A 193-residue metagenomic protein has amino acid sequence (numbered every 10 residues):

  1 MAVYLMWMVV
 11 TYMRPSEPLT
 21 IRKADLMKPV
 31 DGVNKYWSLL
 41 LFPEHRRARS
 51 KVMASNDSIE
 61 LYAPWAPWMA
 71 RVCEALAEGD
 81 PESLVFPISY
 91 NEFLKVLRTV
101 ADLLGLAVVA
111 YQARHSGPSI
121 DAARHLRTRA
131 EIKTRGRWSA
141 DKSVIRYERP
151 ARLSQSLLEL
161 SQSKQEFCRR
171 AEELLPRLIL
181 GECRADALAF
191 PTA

Functional and structural regions predicted by a protein language model:
M1-P15: Basic, Lys/Arg- and aromatic-enriched nucleic-acid-binding interface segment
Y4, S16-I21, I132: Alpha-helix N-cap/helix-start motif at helix boundaries, enriched for small hydrophobics
W7, S89, A110-R114: Residue-level marker of regulatory loop/turn positions in helix-turn-helix DNA-binding domains and in histidine
Y12, F86, L97, I132 (+1 more regions): Mobile genetic element proteins and their domesticated derivatives, centered on retroelements and DNA transposons
P29-P87, T99: Basic, alpha-helical nucleic-acid-contacting "clamp/cap" segments
E78-S83, L94-T134, W138, L153: Short, basic (Lys/Arg/His-rich) helix/loop patches that form interaction surfaces in the mid-to-C-terminal regions
R135-S163: Catalytic-site neighborhood detector that most strongly recognizes the C-terminal catalytic loop/helix of tyrosine
S161-A193: C-terminal secondary-structure termini that scaffold catalytic or DNA-interacting sites
